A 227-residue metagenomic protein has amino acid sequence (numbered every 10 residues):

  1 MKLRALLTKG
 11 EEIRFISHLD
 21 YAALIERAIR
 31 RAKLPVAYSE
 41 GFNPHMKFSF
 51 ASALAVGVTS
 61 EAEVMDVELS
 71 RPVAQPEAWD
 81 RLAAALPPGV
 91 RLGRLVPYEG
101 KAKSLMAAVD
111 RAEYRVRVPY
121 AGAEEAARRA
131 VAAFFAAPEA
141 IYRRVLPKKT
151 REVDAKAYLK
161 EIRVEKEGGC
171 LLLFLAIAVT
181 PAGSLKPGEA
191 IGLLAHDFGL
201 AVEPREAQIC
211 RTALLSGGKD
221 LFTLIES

Functional and structural regions predicted by a protein language model:
L6-T8, E12, I16, D20 (+1 more regions): Extended, well-folded interaction surfaces typified by the phenylalanyl-tRNA synthetase beta subunit core
L7, V67-V73, V116-G122, L175-P181: Short beta-strand-to-loop capping motifs
R14-L19, P72-E77, E125-R128, P181-L185: Ordered, soluble secondary-structure elements with a strong preference for glycine-centered loop motifs and nearby
A37-L69, E99: Short, charge-patterned binding micro-sites
E61-R115: Ordered, amphipathic secondary-structure segments that act as subunit-interaction surfaces in large macromolecular
E77-L86, A126-A136, A190-I191: Short amphipathic alpha-helices in soluble, non-transmembrane regions that often serve as interface/regulatory elements
A136-S227: Core RNA-modification/binding signature centered on pseudouridine synthases
